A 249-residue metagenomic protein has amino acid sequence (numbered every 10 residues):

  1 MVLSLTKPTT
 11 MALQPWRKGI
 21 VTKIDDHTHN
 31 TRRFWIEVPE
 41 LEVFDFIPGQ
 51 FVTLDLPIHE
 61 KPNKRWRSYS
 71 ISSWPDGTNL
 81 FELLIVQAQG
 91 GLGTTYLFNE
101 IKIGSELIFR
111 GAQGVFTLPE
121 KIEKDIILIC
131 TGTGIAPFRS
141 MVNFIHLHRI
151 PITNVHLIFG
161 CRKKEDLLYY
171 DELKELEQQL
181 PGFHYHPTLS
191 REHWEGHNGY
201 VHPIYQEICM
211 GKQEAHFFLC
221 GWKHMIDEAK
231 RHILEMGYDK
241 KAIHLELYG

Functional and structural regions predicted by a protein language model:
V2-K7, A12-R17, N154-G249: Reductase modules of NAD(P)H-dependent flavoproteins
L5-S105, E192: Ferredoxin-reductase
G49, G134, W222: Short, conserved phosphate/pyrophosphate- and ester-handling motifs at nucleotide-, phospho-/glycolipid
G111-E123: A short, basic/flexible loop-to-alpha-helix module at the beginning of a structural domain
T117, P137-S140, E228-A229: Phosphate- and divalent-cation-binding pockets in alpha/beta enzyme and binding domains that engage nucleotide-derived
I127-I129, F218: Conserved beta-strand elements of the Class I
I135-H148: Histidine-anchored nucleotide/phosphate-binding helix
